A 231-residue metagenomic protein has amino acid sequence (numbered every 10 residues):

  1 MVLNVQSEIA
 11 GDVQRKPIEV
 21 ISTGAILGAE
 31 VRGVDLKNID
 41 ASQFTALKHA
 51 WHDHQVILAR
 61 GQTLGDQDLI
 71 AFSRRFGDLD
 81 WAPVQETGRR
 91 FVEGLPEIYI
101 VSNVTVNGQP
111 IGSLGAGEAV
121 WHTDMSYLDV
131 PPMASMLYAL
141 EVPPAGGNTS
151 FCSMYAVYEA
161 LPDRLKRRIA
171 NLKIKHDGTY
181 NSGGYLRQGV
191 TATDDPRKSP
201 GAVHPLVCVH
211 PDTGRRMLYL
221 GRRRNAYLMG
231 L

Functional and structural regions predicted by a protein language model:
V2-L231: Non-heme Fe(II) oxygenase catalytic core, chiefly the N-lobe of the double-stranded beta-helix
